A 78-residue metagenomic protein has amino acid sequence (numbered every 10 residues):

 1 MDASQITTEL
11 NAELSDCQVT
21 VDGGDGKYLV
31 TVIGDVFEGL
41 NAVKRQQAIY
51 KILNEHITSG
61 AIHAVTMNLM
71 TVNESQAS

Functional and structural regions predicted by a protein language model:
M1-C17: N-proximal, solvent-exposed amphipathic alpha-helical segments enriched in charged/polar residues
L14-L29: Short edge beta-strands and adjacent turn/loop segments
D16-Q18, F37, N54-E55: Short beta-turn/strand-loop junction motif enriched in small, turn-promoting residues
G24, I33, N68-V72: Short loop/turn motifs enriched for small/polar and acidic residues
T31-Q46: A short interface-forming secondary-structure element
Q46-S78: C-terminal structural segments of small proteins and small subunits
